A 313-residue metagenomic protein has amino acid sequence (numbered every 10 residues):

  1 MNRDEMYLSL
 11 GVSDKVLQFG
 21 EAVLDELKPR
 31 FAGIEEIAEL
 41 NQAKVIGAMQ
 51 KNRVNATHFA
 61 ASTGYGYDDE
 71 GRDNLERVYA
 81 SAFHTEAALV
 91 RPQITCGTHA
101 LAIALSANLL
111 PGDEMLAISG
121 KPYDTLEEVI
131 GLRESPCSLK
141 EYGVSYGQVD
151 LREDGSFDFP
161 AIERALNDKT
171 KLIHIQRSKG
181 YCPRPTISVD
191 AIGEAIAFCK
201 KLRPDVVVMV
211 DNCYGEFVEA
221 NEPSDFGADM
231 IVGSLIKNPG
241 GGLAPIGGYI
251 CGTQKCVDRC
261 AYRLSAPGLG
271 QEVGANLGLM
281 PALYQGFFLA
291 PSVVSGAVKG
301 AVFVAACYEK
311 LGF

Functional and structural regions predicted by a protein language model:
N2-K28, E35, V45-K51, N55-H58 (+5 more regions): Conserved PLP-enzyme active-site core in the AAT-like
L40-A43: Flexible, glycine-rich loop/tail regions that form catalytic "lids" or insertion modules at the edges of active sites
A61: Aromatic- and Gly/Pro-rich donor/ligand-binding loops that form nucleotide- or phosphate-bearing donor binding pockets
E76: Generic structural marker for isolated residues within well-ordered, non-membrane alpha-helices of soluble domains
